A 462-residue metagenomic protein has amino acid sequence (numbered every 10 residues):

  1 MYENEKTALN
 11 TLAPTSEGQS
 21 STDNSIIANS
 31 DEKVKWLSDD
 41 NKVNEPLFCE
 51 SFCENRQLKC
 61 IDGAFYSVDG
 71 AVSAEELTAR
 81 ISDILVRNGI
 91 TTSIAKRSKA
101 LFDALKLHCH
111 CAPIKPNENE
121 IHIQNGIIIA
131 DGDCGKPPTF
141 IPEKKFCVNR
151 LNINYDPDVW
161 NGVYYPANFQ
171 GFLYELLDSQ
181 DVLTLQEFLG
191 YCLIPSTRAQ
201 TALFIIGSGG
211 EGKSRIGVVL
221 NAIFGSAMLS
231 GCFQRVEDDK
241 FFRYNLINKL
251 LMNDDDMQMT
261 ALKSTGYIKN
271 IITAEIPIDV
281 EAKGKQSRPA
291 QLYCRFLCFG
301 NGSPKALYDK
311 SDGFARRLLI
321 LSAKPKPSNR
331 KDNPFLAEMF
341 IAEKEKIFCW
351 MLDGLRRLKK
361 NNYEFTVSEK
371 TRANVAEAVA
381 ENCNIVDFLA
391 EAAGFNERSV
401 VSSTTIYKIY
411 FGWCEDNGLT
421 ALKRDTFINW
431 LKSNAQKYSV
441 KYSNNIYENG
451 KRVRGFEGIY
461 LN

Functional and structural regions predicted by a protein language model:
M1-A28, A64-T92: Short, small/acidic-rich helices and loops at N termini and domain boundaries of DNA replication/processing enzymes
T15-I61, R87-N462: Feature primarily recognizes SF3-like P-loop helicase cores of small DNA viruses
